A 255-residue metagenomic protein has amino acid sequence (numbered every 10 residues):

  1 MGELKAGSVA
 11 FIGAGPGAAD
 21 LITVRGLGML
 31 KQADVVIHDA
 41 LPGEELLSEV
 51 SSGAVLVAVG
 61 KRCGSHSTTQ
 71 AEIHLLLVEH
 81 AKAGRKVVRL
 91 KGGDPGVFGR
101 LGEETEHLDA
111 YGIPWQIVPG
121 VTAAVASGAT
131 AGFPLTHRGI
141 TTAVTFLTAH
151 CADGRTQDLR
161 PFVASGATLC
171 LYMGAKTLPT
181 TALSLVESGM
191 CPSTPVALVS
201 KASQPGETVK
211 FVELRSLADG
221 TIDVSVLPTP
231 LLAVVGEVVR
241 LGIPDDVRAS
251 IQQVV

Functional and structural regions predicted by a protein language model:
M1-A19, V24-V118, A218-V224, L231: Class I S-adenosyl-L-methionine
G2, A6-V9, K82-V87, R100 (+2 more regions): A contiguous loop/helix-start segment that scaffolds small-molecule binding in enzyme catalytic cores
R25-G28, V50-G53, E72-I73, G102-E106 (+5 more regions): Short, glycine/charged-enriched secondary-structure capping and boundary segments
L41-G43, K61, P95, V121-A123 (+3 more regions): Short, ordered loop/turn segments at secondary-structure junctions
E45-L46, G99, V125-A126, T180-T181: Phosphate- and divalent-cation-binding pockets in alpha/beta enzyme and binding domains that engage nucleotide-derived
A54-K61, G112-Q116, L135-T145, G189-L198: Short hydrophobic/aromatic-enriched beta-strand-loop microsegments
D94-S165, T208-V212: Class I SAM-dependent methyltransferase SAM-binding "motif I" and its flanking Rossmann-like core
